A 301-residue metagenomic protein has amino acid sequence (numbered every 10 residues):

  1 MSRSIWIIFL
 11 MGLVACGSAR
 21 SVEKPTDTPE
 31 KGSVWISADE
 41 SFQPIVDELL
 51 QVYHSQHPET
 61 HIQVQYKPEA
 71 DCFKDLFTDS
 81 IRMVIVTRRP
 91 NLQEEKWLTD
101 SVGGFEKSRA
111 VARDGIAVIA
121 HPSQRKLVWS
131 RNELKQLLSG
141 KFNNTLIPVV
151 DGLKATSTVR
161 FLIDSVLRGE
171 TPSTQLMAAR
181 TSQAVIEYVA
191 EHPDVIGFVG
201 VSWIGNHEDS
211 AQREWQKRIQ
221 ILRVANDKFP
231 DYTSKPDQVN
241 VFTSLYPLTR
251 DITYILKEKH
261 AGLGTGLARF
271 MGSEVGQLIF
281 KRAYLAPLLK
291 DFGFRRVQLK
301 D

Functional and structural regions predicted by a protein language model:
M1-V14: Sec-dependent bacterial lipoprotein signal peptides
I5-I7, E69, E187: Generic hydrophobic-segment detector
G17-H57, R109-D114, I119-D301: Exported/periplasmic ABC-transporter solute-binding proteins
S37, Q65-K67: Structural motif
H61-V64, I221: Generic structural signal for residues in well-ordered beta-strands
A70-S101: Pocket-flanking alpha-helical
G103-K107: Periplasmic N-terminal soluble interaction domains immediately after the signal peptide in Gram-negative
